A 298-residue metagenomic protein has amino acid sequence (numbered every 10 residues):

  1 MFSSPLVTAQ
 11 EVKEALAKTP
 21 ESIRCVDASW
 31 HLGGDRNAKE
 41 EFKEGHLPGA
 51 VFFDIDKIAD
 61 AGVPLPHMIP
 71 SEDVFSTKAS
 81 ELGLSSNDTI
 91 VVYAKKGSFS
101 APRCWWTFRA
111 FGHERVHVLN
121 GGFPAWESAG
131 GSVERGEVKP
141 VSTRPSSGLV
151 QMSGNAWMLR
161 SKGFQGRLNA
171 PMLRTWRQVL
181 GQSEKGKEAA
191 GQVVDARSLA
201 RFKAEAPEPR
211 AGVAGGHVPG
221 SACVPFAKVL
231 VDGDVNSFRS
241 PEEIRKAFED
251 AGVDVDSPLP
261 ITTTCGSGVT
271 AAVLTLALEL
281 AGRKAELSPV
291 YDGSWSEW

Functional and structural regions predicted by a protein language model:
M1-W298: Cytosolic catalytic domains that perform sulfur/thiol-centered chemistry
